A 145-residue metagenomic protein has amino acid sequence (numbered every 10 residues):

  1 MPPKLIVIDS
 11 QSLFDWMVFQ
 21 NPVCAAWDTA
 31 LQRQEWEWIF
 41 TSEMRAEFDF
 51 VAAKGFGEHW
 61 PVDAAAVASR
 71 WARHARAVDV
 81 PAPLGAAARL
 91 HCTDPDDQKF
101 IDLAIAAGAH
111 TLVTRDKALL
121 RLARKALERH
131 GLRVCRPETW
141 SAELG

Functional and structural regions predicted by a protein language model:
M1-F40: Short, well-structured N-terminal submotif of metal-dependent ribonuclease cores
I8-D9, T114-D116: Short His-Asn-centered micro-motif
S12-L13, M44, A118-L119: Alpha-helix capping/helix-boundary segments
D15-W16, A87-T93: Short, flexible loop segments at the rims of nucleotide/cofactor-binding pockets, characterized by
M17-V18, A52, A123: Short, flexible helix/strand-to-coil boundary loops that buttress conserved ligand/catalytic motifs in alpha/beta
A30, L103, A126: Hydrophobic/aromatic ligand-binding patch that stacks against planar heteroaromatic rings of cofactors or nucleotides
Q32-A87: PIN-domain endoribonuclease scaffold, especially VapC-family toxins
L90, D94, Q98, A107-T111 (+1 more regions): Acidic, PIN/NYN-like endoribonuclease modules and their adjacent C-terminal/linker elements
